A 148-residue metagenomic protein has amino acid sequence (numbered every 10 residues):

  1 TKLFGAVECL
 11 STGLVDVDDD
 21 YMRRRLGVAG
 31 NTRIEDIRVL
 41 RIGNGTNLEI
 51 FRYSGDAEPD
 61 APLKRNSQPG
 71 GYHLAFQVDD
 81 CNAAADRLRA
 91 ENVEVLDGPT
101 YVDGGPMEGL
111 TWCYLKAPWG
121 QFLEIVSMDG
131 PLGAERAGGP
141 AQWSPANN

Functional and structural regions predicted by a protein language model:
T1-G45, A83, A90, P106-E108 (+1 more regions): Core segments of cupin and vicinal oxygen chelate
T12-D18, Y53-G55, G98-Y101: Generic short beta-strand segments
D18-R25, A57-P62, V102-G104, G133-A134: A short, acidic/glycine-rich surface segment
L40, G45-F51, G71, L123-V126: Short, structured motif recognition centered on aromatic/hydrophobic residues
L48, F76-N148: Vicinal oxygen chelate
K64-R65, E94: Short helix-capping and inter-helix turn/linker motifs at the boundaries of alpha-helical repeat units
N66-G71, M107: Short glycine-enriched loop/turn motifs at secondary-structure junctions
